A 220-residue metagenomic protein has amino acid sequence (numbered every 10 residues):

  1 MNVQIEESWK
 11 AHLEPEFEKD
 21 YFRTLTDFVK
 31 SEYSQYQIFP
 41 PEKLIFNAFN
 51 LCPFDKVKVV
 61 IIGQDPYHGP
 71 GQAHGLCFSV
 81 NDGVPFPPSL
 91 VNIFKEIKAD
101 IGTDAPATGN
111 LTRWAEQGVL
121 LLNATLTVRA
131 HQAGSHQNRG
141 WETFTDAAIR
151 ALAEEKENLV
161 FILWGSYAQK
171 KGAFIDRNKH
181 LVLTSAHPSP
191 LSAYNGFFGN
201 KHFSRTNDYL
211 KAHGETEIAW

Functional and structural regions predicted by a protein language model:
M1-L13: Generic N-terminal amphipathic, Lys/Arg-enriched alpha-helix
V3, P15-V160, A168-K170, I175 (+4 more regions): A polyanion-binding, active-site-adjacent surface
N195-F197: A non-catalytic structural micro-motif
